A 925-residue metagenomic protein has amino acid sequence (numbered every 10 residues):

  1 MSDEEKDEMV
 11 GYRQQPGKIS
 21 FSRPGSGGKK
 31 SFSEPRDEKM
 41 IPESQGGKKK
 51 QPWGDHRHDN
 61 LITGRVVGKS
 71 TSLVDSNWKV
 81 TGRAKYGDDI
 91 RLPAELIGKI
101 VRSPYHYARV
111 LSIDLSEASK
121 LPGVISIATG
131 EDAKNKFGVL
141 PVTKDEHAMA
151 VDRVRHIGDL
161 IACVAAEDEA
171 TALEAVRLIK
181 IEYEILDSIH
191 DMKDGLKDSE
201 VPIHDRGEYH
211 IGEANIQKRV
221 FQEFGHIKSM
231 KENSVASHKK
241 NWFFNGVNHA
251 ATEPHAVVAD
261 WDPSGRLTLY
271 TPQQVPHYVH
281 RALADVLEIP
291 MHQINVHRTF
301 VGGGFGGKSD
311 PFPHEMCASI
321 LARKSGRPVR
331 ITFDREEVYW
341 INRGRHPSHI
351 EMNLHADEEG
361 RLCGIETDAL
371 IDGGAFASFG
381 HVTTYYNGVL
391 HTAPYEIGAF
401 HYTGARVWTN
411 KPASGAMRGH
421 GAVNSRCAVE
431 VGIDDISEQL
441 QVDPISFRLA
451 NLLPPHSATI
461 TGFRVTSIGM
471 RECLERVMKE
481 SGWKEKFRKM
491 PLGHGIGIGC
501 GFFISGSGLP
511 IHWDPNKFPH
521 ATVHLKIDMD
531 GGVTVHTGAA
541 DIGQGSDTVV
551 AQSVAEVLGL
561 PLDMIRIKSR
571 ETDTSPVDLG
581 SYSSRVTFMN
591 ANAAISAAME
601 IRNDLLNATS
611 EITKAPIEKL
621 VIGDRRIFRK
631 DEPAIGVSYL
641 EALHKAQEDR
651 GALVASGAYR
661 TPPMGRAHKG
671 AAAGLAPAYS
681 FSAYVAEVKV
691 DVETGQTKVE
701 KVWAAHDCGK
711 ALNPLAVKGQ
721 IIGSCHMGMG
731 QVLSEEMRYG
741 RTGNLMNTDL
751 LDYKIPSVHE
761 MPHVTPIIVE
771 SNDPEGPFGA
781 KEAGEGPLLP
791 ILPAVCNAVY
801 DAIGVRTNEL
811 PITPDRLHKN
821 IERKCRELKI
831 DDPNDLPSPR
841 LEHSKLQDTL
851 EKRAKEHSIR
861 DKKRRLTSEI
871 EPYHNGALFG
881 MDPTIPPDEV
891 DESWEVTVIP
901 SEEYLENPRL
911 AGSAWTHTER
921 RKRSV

Functional and structural regions predicted by a protein language model:
S2-G212, H314, G508: Flexible, low-hydrophobicity surface segments
V10-G11, G17-I19, R23, G28 (+8 more regions): C-terminal catalytic domains of large/alpha subunits in multi-subunit enzymes
K69, D75-W78, I211-V257, P347-V431 (+5 more regions): Glycine-rich loop/linker segments at domain edges
V74-W78, R177-E184, S188-H190, Q274 (+7 more regions): Extended active-site and interfacial segments that coordinate phosphate-rich ligands in large catalytic machineries
W78, A84, A256-W261, H349-E358 (+7 more regions): Short beta-strand elements
H147, V201-L287, L452-G532, M746-I767: Helix-loop-helix junctions that connect adjacent transmembrane helices in secondary transporters/permeases, recognized
E167, R327-G373, N592-V621, R625-R626: Phosphate/diphosphate-binding loops
R281, M291, G304-G326, R330-F333 (+1 more regions): Thiamine diphosphate
